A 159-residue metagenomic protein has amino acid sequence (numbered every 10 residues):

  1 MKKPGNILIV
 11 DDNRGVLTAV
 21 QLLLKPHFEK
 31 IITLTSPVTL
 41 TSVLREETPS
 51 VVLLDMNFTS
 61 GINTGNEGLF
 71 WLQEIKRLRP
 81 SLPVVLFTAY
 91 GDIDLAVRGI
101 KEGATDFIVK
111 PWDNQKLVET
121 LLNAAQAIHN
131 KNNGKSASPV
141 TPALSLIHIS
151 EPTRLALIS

Functional and structural regions predicted by a protein language model:
K2-G5, R14-I32, V38: Two-component/phosphorelay signaling modules centered on CheY-like receiver
T33-V51, D55, S60: Acidic, metal-coordinating helix/loop segments flanking the phosphotransfer/catalytic sites of two-component signaling
I62-P80: Short amphipathic alpha-helix used as the core "switch/output" element in two-component signaling
D94, I108-L121: C-terminal output helix
L122-S138: The C-terminal output helix
I147-S159: Single conserved hydrophobic/aromatic residue that forms the stacking wall/gate of nucleotide- or nucleobase-binding
